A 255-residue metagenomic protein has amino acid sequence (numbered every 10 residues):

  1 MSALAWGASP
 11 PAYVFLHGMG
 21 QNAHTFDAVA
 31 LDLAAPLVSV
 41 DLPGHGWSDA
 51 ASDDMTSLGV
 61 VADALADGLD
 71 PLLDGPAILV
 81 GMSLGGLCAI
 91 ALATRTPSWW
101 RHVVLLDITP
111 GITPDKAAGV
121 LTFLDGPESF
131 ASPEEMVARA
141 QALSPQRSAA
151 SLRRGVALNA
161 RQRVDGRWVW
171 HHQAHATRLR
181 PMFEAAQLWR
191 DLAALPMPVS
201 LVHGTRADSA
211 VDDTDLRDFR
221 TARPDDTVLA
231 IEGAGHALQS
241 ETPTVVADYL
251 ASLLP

Functional and structural regions predicted by a protein language model:
A5-D49: Conserved HGGG/HGGXW glycine-rich cap/lid loop of the alpha/beta-hydrolase fold
A28-L31, V38-V80, D248: Active-site loop/oxyanion-hole signature of alpha/beta-hydrolase fold enzymes
L31, P198-A234: Conserved loop-alpha-helix segment in the C-terminal half of the alpha/beta-hydrolase fold that carries the catalytic
L42-H45, I108, G204, G233: Active-site loop/turn elements of alpha/beta-hydrolase fold enzymes, especially the short glycine-/histidine-rich
G81, G85, A89: Gly/Ala-rich beta-loop-alpha elbow adjacent to hydrolase catalytic centers
I90-T94, W100-E134: Flexible "cap/lid" loop of the alpha/beta hydrolase fold
A131-A186: Conserved alpha/beta-hydrolase catalytic His-Asp/Glu region
A234-P243: Catalytic histidine-centered segment of alpha/beta-hydrolase-like enzymes
